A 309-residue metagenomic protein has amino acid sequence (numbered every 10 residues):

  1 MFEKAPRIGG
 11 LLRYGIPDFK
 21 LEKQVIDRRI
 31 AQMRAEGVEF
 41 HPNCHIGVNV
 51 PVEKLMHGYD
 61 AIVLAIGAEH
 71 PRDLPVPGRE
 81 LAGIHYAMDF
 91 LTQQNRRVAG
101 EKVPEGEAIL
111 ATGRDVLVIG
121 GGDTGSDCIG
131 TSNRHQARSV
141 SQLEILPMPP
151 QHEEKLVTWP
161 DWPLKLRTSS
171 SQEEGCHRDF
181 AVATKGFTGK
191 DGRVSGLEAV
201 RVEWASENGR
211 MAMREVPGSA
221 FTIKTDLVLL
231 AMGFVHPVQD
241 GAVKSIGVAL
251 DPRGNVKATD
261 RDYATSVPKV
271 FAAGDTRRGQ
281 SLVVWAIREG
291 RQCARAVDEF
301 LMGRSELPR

Functional and structural regions predicted by a protein language model:
M1-V48, R72-R79, D89, D123-Q172 (+4 more regions): Beta1-alpha1 glycine-rich phosphate/pyrophosphate-binding loop at the start of Rossmann-like nucleotide-binding domains
D27-P77, K185-E207, T225-L229, F234-Q239: Feature captures the FAD/FMN-dependent oxidoreductase FAD-binding
N43, T112-D115, A181, V267: Phosphate-coordination loops involved in phosphoryl transfer and adenosine-cofactor binding
E80-G113, A205-Q280: FAD-site-proximal beta/loop scaffold in flavoenzymes
G100-A137: Rossmann-like NAD(P)H-binding beta-loop-alpha module
G125-I129, H135, A273-P308: A conserved FAD-binding loop/helix module that cradles the flavin
P160-S195, A205, L301-R309: Mid-to-C-terminal Rossmann-like scaffold of FAD/NAD(P)H-dependent oxidoreductases
